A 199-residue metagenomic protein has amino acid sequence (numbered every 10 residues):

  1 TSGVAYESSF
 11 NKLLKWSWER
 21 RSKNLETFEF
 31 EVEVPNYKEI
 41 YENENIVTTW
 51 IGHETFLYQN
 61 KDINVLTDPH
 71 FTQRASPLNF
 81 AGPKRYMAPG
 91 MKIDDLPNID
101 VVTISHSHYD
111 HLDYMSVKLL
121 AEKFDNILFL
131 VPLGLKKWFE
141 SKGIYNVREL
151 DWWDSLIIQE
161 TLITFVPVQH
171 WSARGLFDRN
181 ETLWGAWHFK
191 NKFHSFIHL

Functional and structural regions predicted by a protein language model:
T1-K84, P89-D95, K190-L199: Metallo-beta-lactamase
E44, E54, D125, W152 (+1 more regions): Residue-level marker for the onset of beta-strands and adjacent loop->beta junctions in well-ordered domains
E54, Q59-K61, I157-L199: Catalytic core of the metallo-beta-lactamase
Y58, D68, H106, F129 (+1 more regions): Divalent metal-coordination and catalytic microenvironments
F80-V131, N146: Active-site metal-binding motif and surrounding structural segment of the metallo-beta-lactamase
G90-N98, L156-E160, D178: Short amphipathic alpha-helix with an adjacent loop that forms part of the alpha/beta core around
H111, K137-S141: Phosphate- and divalent-cation-binding pockets in alpha/beta enzyme and binding domains that engage nucleotide-derived
P132-W138, D151-W153: Short, polar loop motifs at secondary-structure junctions
